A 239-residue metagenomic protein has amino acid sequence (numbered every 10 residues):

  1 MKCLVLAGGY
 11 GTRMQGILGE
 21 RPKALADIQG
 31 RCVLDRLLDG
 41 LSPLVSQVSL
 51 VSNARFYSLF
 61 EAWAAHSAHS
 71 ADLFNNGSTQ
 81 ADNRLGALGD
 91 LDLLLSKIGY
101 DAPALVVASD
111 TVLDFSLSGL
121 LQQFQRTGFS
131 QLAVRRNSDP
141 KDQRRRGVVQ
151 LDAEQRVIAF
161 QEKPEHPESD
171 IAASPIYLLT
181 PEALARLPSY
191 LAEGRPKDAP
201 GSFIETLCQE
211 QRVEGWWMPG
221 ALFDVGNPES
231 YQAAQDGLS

Functional and structural regions predicted by a protein language model:
K2-V5, R13, D27, R31-A108 (+2 more regions): Conserved N-terminal catalytic core of the sugar/cofactor nucleotidyltransferase
L6-A7, V106-A108, A133-R136, W217: Short beta-strand segments
G19-A24: Short alpha-helical oligomerization interface
N76-N83, P140, H166, L222-D224: A short acidic, often aromatic-flanked loop/helix-cap motif at beta-alpha or helix-coil junctions that lines enzyme
L85-D92, R145-Q150, P175, E229-A233: Short, surface-exposed amphipathic charged segments that create phosphate/polyanion-binding patches used for binding
V112, S118-Q125, R156-D224, P228-S239: Catalytic-core segments of class I nucleotidyltransferases/pyrophosphorylases that form NMP-activated intermediates
F115-R144: Conserved donor-nucleotide/metal-binding helix-loop-beta segment in metal-dependent transferases, i.e., the alpha-helix
Q150-R156: Short acidic-glycine loop/turn motifs at beta-strand connectors
